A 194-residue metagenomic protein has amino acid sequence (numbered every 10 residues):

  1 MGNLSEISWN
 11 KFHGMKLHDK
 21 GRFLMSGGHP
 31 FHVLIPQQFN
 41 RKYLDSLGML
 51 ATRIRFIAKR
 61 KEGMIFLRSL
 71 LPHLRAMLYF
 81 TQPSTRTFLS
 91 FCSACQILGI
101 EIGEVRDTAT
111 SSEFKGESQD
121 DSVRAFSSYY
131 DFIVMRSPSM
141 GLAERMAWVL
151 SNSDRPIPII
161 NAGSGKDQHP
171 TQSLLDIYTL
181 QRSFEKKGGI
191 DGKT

Functional and structural regions predicted by a protein language model:
G2-L89: Positively charged, low-complexity intrinsically disordered leader regions
S26-G27, Y178-E185: Conserved catalytic or regulatory cores that recognize and/or transform ribose-phosphate-containing ligands
R41-K42, D167, G188: Residues in flexible loops and secondary-structure boundaries
F56, R60, M135, R155-P156 (+1 more regions): Secondary-structure boundary/capping residues
I65, S69-M77, Q82-Q181: Phosphate/diphosphate ligand-binding glycine-rich loop within oxidoreductases
S183-T194: Glycine-rich NAD(P)-binding loop of Rossmann-like domains
